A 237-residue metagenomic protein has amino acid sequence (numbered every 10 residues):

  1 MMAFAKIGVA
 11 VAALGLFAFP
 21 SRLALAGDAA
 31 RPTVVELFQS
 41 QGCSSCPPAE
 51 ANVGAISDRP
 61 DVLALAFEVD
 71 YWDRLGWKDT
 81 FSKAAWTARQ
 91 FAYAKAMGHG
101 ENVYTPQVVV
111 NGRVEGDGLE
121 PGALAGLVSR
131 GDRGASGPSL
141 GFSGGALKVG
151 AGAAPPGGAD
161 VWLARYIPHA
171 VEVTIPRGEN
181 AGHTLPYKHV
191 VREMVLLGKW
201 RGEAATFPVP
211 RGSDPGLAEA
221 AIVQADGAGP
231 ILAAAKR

Functional and structural regions predicted by a protein language model:
M1-K6: Positively charged n-region of N-terminal signal peptides that target proteins for export
G8-S21: Bacterial N-terminal signal peptides
G27-F67: Local sequence-structure signature of Cys/Sec-based thiol-disulfide redox active-site neighborhoods
S40-S44, V69-R74, V114-D117: Solvent-exposed loop/turn segments at secondary-structure junctions within structured extracellular/periplasmic domains
P47-E50, G76-K78, E120-P121: Short, solvent-exposed loop/turn and secondary-structure capping segments
D61-A88, N102: Thiol-based oxidoreductase modules, predominantly thioredoxin-like and allied folds used for disulfide exchange
T80-T105, R113-R237: Short, conserved sequence motifs used for protein processing/export or organelle targeting and for catalysis
V108: Ligand-binding face of N-terminal immunoglobulin V-set domains in extracellular IgSF glycoproteins
